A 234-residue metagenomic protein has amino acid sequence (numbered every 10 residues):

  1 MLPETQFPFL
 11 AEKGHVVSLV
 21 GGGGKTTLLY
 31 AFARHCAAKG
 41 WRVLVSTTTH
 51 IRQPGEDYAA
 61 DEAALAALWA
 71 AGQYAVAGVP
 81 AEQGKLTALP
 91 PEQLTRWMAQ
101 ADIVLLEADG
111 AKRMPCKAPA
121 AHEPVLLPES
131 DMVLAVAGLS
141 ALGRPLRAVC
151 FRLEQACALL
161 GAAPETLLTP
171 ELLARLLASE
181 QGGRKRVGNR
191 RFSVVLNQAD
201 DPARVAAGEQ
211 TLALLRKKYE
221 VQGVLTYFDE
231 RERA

Functional and structural regions predicted by a protein language model:
L2-K39: Walker A (P-loop) phosphate-binding motif
L19, V43-T47, V76-V79, V104-A108 (+3 more regions): General beta-strand structural signal in soluble alpha/beta enzymes
A33-K85: N-terminal phosphate/diphosphate-binding loop that engages ATP/GTP or pyrophosphate donors across diverse enzyme folds
A63-A66, A148-P164: Acidic, Ser/Thr-rich peripheral helices and adjacent loops at domain boundaries
A81-A118, E123: Phosphate-binding/switch loop-helix module in NTP-utilizing enzymes
A108, G138-L139, L159-T166, L176-S179 (+2 more regions): G-domain G4 guanine-recognition motif of GTPases
A120-A141: Inter-motif core of Ras-like GTPase G domains
A213-A234: Canonical P-loop GTPase G-domain recognition
